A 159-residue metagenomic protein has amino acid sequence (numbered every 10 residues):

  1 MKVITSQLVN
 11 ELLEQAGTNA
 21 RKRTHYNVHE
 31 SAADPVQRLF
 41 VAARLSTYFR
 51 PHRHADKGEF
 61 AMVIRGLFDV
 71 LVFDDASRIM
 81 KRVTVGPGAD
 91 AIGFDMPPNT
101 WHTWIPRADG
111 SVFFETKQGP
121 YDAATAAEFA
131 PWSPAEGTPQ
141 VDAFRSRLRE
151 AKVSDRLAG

Functional and structural regions predicted by a protein language model:
M1-V36, K81-P87, T138-G159: A short, N-terminal "cap"/entry segment at the start of jelly-roll beta-barrel domains of the cupin/DSBH fold
F40-A42, F60, G93-D95, E115: Conserved hydrophobic/aromatic beta-strand scaffold that supports enzyme active sites
F40-D56: Conserved short histidine dyad/triad with adjacent acidic residue
P51, V70-V72, F94-M96, H102-R107 (+1 more regions): Short beta-strand His + acidic residue motifs that chelate non-heme Fe in jelly-roll/DSBH and cupin folds
R53-A55, M62-V63, P106-D109: Short glycine/proline-enriched turns and hinge-like loops at secondary-structure junctions
D56-A76: Glycine- and acidic-residue-biased ligand/ion/polar-headgroup-sensing regions
D74-N99: Short acidic-glycine-tyrosine-enriched beta hairpin
R78-I79, T103-G159: Double-stranded beta-helix
